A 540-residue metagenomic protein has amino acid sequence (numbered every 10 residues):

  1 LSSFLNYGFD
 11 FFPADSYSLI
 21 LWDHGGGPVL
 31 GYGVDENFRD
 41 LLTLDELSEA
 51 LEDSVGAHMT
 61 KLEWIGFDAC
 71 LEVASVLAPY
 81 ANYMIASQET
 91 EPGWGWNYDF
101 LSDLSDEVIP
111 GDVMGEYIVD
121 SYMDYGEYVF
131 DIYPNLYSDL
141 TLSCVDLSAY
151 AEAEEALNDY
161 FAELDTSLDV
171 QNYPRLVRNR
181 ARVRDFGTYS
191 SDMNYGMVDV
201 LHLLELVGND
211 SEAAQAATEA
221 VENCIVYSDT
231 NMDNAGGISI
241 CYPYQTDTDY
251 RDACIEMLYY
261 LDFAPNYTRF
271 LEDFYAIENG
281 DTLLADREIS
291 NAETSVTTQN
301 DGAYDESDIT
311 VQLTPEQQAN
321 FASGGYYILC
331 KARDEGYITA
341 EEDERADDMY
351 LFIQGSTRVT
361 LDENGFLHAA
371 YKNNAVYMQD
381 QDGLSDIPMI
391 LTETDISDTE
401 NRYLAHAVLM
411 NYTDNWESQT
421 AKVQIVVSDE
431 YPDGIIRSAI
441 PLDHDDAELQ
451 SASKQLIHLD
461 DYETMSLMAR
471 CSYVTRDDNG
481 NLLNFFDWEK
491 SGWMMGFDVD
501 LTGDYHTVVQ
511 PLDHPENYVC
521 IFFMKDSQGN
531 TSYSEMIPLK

Functional and structural regions predicted by a protein language model:
L1-P13: N-terminal extension/subdomain marker
W22-G25: Short glycine-enriched loops at secondary-structure junctions
G27-P28, Y32-K540: Terminal, contiguous helix-loop blocks that mediate binding/assembly
